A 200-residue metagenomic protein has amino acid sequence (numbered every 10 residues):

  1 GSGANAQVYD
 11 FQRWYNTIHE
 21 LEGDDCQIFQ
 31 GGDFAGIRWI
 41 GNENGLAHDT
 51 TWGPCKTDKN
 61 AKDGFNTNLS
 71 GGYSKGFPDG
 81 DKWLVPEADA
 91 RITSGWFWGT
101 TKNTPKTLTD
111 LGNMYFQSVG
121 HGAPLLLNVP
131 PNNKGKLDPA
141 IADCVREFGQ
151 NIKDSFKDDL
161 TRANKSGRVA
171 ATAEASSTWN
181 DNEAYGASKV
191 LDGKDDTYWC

Functional and structural regions predicted by a protein language model:
G1-K189, T197-Y198: Mature catalytic domains of secreted/periplasmic carbohydrate-active enzymes
